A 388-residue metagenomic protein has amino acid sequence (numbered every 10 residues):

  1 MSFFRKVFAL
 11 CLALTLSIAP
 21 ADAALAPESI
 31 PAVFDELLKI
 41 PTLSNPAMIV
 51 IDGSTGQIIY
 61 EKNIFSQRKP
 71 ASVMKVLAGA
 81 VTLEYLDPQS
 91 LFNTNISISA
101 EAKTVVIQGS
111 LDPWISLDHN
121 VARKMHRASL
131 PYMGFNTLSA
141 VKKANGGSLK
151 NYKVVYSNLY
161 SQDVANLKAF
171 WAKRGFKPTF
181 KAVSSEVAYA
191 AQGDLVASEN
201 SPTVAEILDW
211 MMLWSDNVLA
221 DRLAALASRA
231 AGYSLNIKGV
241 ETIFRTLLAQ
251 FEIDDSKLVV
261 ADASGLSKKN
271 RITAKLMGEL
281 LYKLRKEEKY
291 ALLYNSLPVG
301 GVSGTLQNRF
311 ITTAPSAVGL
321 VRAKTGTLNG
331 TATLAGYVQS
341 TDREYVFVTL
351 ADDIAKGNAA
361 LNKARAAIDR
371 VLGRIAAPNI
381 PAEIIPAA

Functional and structural regions predicted by a protein language model:
M1-F8: Bacterial N-terminal signal peptides that target proteins for export
A9-S17: Bacterial N-terminal signal peptides
D22-Q67, P88, N136-G146: Beta-lactamase-like hydrolase cores
G53-T55, N63-S66, S99-E101, S110-D112 (+5 more regions): Solvent-exposed coil/turn segments that connect beta secondary-structure elements in extracytoplasmic/periplasmic
G56, P70-P88, M211, F347: Active-site SXXK
I59-E61, A231-A388: Small-residue-rich helix-loop
Y85-A102, T179-S185, Y290-N295: Short, well-structured active-site flanking segments
H126, S139-L292, S296: A small/polar active-site loop signature that marks catalytic segments
